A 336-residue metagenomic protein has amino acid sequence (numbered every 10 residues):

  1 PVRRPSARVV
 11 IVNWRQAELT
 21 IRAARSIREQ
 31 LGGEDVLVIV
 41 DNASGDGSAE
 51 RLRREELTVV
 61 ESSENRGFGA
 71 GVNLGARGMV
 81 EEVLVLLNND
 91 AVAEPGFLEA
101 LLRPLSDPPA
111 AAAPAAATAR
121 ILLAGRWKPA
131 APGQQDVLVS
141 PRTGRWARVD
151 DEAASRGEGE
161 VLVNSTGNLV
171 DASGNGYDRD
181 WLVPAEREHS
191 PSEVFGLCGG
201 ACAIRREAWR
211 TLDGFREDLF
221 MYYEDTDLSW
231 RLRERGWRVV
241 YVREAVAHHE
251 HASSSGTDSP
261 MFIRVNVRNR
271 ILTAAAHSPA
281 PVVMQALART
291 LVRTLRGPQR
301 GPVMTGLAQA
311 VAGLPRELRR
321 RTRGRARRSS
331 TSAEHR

Functional and structural regions predicted by a protein language model:
R25-E34: Short, acidic, metal-binding catalytic loop of nucleotide-sugar glycosyltransferases
S26, D41-A49, E64: A conserved acidic beta->alpha catalytic loop
S62-M79, N89: Glycine-rich, basic loop-to-helix element that forms the pyrophosphate-binding segment of sugar-nucleotide handling
L84: Short aromatic/hydrophobic "clamp" motif used to bind/position activated sugar donors
P95-N164, N168-N175: Conserved donor NDP-sugar-binding/catalytic core segment of glycosyltransferases
F195-V246: A short, conserved alpha-helix in the catalytic core of glycosyltransferases
V239, D258-V282, G301-E317: Catalytic core of nucleotide-sugar-dependent glycosyltransferases
V282-R336: Non-catalytic, C-terminal membrane-associated alpha-helical segments of glycosyltransferases
